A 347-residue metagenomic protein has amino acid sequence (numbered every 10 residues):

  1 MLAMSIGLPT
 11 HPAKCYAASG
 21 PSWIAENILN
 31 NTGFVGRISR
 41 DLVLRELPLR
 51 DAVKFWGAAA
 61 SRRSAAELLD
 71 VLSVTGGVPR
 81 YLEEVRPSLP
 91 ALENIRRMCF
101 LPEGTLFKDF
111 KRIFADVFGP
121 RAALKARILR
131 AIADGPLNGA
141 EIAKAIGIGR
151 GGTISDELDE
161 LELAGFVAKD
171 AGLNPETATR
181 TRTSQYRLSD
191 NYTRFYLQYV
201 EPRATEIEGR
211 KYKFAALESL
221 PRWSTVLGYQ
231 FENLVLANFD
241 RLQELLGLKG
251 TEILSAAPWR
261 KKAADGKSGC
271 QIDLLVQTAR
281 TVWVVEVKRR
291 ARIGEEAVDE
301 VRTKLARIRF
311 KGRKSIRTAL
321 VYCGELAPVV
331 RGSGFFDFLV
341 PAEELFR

Functional and structural regions predicted by a protein language model:
M1-A216: Phosphate-binding site recognition
A178, S184-R347: A cross-kingdom feature that marks ATP-driven nucleic-acid transaction machinery
